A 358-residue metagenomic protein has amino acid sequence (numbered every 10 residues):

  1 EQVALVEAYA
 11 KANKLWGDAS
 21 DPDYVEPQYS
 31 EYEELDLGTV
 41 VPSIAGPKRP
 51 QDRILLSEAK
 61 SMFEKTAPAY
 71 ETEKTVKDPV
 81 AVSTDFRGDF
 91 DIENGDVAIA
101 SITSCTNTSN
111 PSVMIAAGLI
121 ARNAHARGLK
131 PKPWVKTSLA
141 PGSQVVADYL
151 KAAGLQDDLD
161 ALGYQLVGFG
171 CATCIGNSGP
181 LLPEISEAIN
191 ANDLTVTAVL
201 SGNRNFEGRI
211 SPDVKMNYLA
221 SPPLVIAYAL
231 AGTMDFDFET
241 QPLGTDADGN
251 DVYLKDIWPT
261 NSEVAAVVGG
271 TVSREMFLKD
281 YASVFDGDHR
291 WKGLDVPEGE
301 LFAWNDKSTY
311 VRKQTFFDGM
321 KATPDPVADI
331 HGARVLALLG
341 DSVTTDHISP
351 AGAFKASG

Functional and structural regions predicted by a protein language model:
E1, P22, G46-L56, T103-P111 (+16 more regions): Hydrophobic alpha-helical scaffolding
E1-K14, D36, V113-P133, Q165-V284 (+1 more regions): Mobile "lid/hinge" segments at catalytic clefts and subdomain interfaces of large enzymes
E1-V76, D237-D306, T344, S349-P350 (+1 more regions): Terminal amphipathic helices with adjacent charged low-complexity linkers/tails
D23-Y24, G88-D89, R127-G128, Q156 (+3 more regions): A generic local secondary-structure boundary/capping motif
S30-Y32, L194-V196, R334: Broad gene-expression machinery/nucleic-acid interaction feature
L35-G154, H289-G358: Non-catalytic terminal/interface segments that mediate subunit docking, oligomerization, and allosteric communication
D157-Y164: Glycine-rich and small/hydrophobic secondary-structure elements
